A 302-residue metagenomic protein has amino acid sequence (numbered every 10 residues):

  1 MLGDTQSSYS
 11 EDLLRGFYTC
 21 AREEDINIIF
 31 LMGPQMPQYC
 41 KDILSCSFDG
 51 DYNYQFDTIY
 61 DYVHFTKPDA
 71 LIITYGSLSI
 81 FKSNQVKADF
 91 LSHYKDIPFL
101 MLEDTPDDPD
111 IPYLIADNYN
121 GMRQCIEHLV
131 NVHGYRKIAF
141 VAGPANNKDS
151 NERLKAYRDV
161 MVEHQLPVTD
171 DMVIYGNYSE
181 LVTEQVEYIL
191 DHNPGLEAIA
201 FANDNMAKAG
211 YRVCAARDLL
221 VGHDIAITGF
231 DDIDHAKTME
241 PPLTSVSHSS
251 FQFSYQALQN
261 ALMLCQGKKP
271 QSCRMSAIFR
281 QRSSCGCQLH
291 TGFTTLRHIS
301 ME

Functional and structural regions predicted by a protein language model:
M1-E302: Bacterial carbohydrate/catabolite-sensing allosteric modules
